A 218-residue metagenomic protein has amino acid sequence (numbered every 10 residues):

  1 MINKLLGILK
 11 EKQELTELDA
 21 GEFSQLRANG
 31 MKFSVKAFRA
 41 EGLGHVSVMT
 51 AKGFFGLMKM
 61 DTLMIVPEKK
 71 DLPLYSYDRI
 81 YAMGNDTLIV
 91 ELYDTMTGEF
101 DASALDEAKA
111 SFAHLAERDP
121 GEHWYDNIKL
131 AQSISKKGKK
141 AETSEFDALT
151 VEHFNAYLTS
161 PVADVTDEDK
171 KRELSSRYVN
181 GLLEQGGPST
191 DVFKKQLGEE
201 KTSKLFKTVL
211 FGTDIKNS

Functional and structural regions predicted by a protein language model:
M1-L74: Short Lys/Arg-enriched alpha/beta "domain-start" segment
I2, D19, L105-A108, S189 (+1 more regions): Short amphipathic alpha-helical segments that mediate assembly, nucleic-acid/protein binding, or membrane association
G7, F33, L130-K136, A156: Hydrophobic transmembrane signal anchors and adjacent membrane-proximal interface regions, especially in viral
T62-K139: Long amphipathic alpha-helical segments with strong coiled-coil/leucine-zipper propensity
I134-N155: A mid-sequence, solvent-exposed acidic-amphipathic segment
V151-S218: Alpha-helical oligomerization segments
